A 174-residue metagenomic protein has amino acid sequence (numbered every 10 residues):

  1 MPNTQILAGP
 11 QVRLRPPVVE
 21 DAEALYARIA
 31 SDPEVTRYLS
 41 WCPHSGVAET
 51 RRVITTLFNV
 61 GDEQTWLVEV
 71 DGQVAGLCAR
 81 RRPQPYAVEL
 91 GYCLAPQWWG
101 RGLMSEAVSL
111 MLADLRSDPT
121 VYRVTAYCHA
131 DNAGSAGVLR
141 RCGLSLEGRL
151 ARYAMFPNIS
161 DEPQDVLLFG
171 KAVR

Functional and structural regions predicted by a protein language model:
M1-A24, R28-D32, L67-R174: Acyl-donor (CoA/ACP) binding surface of acyl/acetyltransferases
E34-T56: Conserved GNAT-fold acetyl-CoA-binding loop/helix
V35-T36, S45, V60, V121 (+1 more regions): Generic macromolecular interface patches on structured domains
C42, L57-V60, D118, Y127: Histidine kinase transmitter module recognition
G46-A48, G61, N158: A short hydrophobic/aromatic micro-motif that marks alpha-helical segments and, especially, helix-coil
I54-L67, G76: A short helix-loop-beta-strand connector motif used in the catalytic cores of GNAT acetyltransferases and, in some
